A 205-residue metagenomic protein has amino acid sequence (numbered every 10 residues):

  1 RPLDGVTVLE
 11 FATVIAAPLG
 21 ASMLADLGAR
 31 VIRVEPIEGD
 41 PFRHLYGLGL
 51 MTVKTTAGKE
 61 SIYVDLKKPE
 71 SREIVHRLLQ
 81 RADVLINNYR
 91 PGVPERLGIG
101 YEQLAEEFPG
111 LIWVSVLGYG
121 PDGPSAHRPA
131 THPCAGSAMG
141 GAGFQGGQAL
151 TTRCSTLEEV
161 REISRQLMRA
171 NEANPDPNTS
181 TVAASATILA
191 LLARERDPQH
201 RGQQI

Functional and structural regions predicted by a protein language model:
R1-R201: N-terminal helix-loop segment corresponding to the beta1-alpha1 unit of nucleotide/adenylate-binding folds
I205: Conserved beta-strands of PAS-like sensory domains
